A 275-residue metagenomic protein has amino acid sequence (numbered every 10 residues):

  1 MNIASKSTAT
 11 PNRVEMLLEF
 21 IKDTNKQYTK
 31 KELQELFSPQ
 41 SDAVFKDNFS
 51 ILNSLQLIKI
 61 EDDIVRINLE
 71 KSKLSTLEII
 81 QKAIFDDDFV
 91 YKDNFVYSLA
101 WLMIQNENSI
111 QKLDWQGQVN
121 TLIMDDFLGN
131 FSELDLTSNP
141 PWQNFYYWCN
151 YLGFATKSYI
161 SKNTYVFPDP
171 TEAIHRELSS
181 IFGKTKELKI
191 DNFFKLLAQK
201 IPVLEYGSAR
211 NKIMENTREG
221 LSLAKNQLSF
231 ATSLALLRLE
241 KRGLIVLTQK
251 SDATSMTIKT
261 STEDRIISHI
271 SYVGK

Functional and structural regions predicted by a protein language model:
M1-K275: Donor-sugar nucleotide-binding helix/loop cap in glycosyltransferases
